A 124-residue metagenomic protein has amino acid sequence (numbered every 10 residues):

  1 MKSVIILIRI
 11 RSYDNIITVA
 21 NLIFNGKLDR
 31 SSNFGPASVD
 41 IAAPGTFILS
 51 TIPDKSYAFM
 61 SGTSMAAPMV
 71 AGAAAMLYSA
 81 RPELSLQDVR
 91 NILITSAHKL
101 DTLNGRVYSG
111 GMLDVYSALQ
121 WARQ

Functional and structural regions predicted by a protein language model:
M1-T18, L28-A43, S85, N91-I94: Mature extracellular/periplasmic domains of secretome proteins
N15-T18, R30, R81-Q124: C-terminal subdomain of the subtilisin-like protease fold in secreted/lumenal serine endopeptidases
V19, I41, G62-S64, A73 (+2 more regions): Residue-level detector of buried hydrophobic side-chain packing in well-ordered secondary-structure elements
N21-M65: Catalytic-core environment of secreted peptidases
A43, M60, V70, Y108-S109: Short glycine/serine/threonine-biased micro-segments
M65-L84: Short, small-residue alpha-helix embedded
